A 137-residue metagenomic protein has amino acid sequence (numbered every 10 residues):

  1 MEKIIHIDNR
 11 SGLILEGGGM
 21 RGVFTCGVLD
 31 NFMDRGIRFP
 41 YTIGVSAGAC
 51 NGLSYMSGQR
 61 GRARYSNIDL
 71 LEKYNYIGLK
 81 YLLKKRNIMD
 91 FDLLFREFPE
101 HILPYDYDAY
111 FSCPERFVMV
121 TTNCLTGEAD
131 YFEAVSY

Functional and structural regions predicted by a protein language model:
M1-V45, L53-Y137: Patatin-like phospholipase
